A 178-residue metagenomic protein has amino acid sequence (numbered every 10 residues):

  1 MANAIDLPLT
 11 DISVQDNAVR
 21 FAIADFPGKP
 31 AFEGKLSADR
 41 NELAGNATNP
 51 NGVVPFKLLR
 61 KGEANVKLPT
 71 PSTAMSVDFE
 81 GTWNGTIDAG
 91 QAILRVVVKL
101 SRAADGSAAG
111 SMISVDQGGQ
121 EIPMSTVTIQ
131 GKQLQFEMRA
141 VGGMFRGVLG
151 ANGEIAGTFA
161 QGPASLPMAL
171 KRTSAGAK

Functional and structural regions predicted by a protein language model:
M1-A38, A44-T48, K67-G150, E154-M168: Central antiparallel beta-sheet cores of small beta-barrel/beta-sandwich binding domains
N41, V53-F56: Hydrophobic, ordered structural segments
P55, L59-S76, K171-K178: Intrinsically disordered, low-complexity Ser/Thr-rich linker and spacer segments in cell-wall-related proteins
